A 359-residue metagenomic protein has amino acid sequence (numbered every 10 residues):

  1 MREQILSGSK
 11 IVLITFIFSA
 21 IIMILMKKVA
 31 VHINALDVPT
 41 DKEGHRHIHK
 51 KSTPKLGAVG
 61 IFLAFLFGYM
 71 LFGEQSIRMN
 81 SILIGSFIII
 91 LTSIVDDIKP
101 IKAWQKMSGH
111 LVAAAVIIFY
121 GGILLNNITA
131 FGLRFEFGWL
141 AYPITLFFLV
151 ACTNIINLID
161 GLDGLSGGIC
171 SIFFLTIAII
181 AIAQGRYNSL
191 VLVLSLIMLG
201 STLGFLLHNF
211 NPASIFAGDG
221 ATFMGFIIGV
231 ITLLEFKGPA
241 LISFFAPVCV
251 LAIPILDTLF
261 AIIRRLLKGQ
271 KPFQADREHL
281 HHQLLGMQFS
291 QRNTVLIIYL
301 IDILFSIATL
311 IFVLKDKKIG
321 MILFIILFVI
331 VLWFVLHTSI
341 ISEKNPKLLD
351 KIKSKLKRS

Functional and structural regions predicted by a protein language model:
M1-T258: "…together with the soluble PPM/PP2C metallo-phosphatase catalytic core" -> "…together with the soluble PPM/PP2C
I14-S19, L304-L310: Alpha-helical transmembrane segments of multi-pass membrane transporters/translocases
L25-H32, F334-K351: Membrane-interface capping segments at transmembrane-helix boundaries
L25-P54, F260-R292, I352, L356-S359: Cytosolic, membrane-interface loops and tails of multi-pass inner-membrane proteins
K237-A240, I326-E343: N-terminal hydrophobic signal/anchor transmembrane helix of membrane proteins
G286-L304, V313: Alpha-helical transmembrane segments of integral membrane proteins, especially multi-pass inner/plasma-membrane
I307-I325: Extracellular/periplasmic helix-loop-helix junctions in multi-pass membrane proteins
